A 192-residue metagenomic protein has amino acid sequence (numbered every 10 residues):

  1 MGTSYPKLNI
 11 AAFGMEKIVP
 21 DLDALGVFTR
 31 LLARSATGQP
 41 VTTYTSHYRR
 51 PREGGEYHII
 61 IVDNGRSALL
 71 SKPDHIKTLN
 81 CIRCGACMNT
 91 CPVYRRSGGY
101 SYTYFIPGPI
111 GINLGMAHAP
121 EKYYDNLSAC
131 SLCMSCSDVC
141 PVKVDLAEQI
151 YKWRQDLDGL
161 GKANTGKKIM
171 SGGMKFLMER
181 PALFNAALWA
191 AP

Functional and structural regions predicted by a protein language model:
M1-S71: Iron-sulfur-associated redox domains of electron-transfer enzymes in respiratory and anaerobic energy metabolism
G26-A36, M88-C91, R95, R154-L157 (+1 more regions): Structural signal for hydrophobic packing residues in well-ordered secondary-structure cores of soluble enzyme domains
Y44, R52-T78, V93-P192: Ferredoxin-type iron-sulfur electron-transfer modules in oxidoreductases and energy-metabolism complexes
C81: Short Cys/His-rich zinc-binding micro-motifs
C84-M88, C133: Extended amphipathic alpha-helical segments enriched in small hydrophobics
